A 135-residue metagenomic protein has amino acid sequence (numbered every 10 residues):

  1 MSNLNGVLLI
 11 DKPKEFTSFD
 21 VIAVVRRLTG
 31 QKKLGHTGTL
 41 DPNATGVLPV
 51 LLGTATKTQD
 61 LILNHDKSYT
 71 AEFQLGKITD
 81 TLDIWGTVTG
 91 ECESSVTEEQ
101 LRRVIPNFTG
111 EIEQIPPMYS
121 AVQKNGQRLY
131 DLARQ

Functional and structural regions predicted by a protein language model:
M1-Q135: Catalytic/RNA-binding core of pseudouridine synthases
